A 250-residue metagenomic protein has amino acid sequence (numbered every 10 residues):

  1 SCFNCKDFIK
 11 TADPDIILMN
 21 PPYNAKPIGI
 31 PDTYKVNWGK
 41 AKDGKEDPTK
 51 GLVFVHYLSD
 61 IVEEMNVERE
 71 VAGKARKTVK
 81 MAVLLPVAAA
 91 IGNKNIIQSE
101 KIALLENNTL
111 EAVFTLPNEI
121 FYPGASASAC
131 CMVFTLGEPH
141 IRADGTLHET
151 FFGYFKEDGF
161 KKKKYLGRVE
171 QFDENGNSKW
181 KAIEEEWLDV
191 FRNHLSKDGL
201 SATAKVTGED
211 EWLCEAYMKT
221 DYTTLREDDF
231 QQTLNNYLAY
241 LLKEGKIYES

Functional and structural regions predicted by a protein language model:
S1-T11: S-adenosyl-L-methionine
T11, D15-S250: A conserved structural/catalytic subdomain of Rossmann-like adenosyl-cofactor enzymes
